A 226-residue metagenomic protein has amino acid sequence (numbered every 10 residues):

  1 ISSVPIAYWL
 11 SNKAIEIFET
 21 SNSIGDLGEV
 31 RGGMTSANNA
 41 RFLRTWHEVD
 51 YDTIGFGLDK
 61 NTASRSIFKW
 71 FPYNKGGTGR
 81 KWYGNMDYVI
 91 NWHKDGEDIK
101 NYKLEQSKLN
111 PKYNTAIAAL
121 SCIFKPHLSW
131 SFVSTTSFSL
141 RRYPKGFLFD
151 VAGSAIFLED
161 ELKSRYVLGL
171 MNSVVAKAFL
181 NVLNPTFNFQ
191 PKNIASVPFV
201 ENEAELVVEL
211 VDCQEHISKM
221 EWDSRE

Functional and structural regions predicted by a protein language model:
I1-Y83, D87-E226: S-adenosyl-L-methionine
